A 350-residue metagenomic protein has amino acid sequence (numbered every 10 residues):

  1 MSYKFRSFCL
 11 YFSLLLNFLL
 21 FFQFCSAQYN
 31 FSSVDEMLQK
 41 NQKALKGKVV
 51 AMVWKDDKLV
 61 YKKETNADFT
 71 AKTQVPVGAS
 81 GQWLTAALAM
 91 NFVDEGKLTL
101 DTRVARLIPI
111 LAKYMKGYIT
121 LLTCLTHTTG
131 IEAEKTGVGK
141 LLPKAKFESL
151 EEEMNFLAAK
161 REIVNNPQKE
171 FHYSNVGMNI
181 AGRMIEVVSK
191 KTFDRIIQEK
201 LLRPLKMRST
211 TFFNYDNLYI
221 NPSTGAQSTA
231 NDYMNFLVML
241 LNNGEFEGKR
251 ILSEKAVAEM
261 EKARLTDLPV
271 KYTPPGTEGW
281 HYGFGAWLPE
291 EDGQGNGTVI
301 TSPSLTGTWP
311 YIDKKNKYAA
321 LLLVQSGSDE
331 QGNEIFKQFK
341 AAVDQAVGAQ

Functional and structural regions predicted by a protein language model:
M1-N30: Bacterial Sec-dependent N-terminal signal peptides
Q28-E64, E186-K191, R195, E199 (+2 more regions): Catalytic loop of the DD-peptidase/beta-lactamase superfamily, centered on the K-T-G motif and neighboring
F31, S80-A86, Y118, Y173-M178 (+2 more regions): Short alpha-helical patches at coil-to-helix transitions and adjacent helical residues in well-structured domains
L38, A51, D57, V75-D101 (+3 more regions): Active-site SXXK
K43-G47, D68-H172, K191: Active-site-proximal loop and beta-strand segments within enzyme catalytic domains
V60-K62, L111-I119, G130-T136, D194 (+2 more regions): Secretory-pathway/luminal and periplasmic proteins that interact with or process carbohydrate-rich
N91-P109, E134, V188-F212, K249-E254: Short, well-structured active-site flanking segments
K135-N231: Catalytic-site signature segments of enzymes, centered on catalytic residues
